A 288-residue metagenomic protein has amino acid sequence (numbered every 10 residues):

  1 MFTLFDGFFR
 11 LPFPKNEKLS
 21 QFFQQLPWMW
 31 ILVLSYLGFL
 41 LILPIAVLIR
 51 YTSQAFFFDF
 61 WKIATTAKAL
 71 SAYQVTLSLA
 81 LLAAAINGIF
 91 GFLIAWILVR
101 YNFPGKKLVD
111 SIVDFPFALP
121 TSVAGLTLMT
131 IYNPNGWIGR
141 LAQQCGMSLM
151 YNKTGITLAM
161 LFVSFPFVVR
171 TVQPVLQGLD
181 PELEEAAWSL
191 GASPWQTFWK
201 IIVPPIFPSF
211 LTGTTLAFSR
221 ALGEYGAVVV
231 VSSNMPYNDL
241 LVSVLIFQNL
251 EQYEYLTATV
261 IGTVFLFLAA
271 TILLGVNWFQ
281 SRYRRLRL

Functional and structural regions predicted by a protein language model:
F2-L11, E17, Q21-Q24, W28-L32 (+6 more regions): C-terminal transmembrane helix and the adjacent membrane-cytosol boundary/short C-terminal tail of inner/organellar
L11-S20, F57-F58, L70, G105-K106 (+3 more regions): Membrane-interfacial helix termini and adjacent extracytoplasmic/periplasmic loops of multi-pass transporters
N16-P27, L48-A85, I97-Y101, E251-E254: Periplasmic/extracellular loop-to-transmembrane helix junction in inner-membrane transport proteins
Q21, F58, L82-V113, L126 (+3 more regions): Transmembrane-helix boundary motif in ABC transporter permease subunits
F22-L26, A67, Y225-G275: Interhelical loop and adjacent transmembrane-helix boundary motif in polytopic membrane transport permeases
W30-Y36, F115, F162-S164, V168-D180 (+1 more regions): Transmembrane alpha-helices
F39, Q74, S78-F90, I94 (+6 more regions): Hydrophobic alpha-helical transmembrane segments of multipass integral membrane proteins, especially permease/channel
M147-W188, G213-T214, L274, W278: Membrane-cytosol interface at the C-terminal ends of specific transmembrane alpha-helices in multi-pass membrane
